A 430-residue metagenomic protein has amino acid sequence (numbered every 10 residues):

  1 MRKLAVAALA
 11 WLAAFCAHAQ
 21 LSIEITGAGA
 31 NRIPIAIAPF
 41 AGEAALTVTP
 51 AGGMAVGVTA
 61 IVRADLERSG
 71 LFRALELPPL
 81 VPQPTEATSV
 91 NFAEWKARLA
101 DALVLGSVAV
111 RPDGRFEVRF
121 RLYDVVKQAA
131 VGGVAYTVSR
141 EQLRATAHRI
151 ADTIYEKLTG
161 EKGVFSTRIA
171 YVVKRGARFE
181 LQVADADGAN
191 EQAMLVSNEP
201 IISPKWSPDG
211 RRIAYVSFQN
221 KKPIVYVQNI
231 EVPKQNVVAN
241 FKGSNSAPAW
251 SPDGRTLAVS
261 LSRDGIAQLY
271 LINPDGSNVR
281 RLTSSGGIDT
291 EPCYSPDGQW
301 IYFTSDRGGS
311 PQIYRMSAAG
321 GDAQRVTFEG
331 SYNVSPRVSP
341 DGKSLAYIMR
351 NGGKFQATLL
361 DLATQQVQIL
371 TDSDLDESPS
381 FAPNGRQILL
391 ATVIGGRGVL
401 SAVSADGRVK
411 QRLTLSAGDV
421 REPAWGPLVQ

Functional and structural regions predicted by a protein language model:
L21, E86-T153: Amphipathic beta-strand/beta-sheet edge segments enriched in Tyr/Trp
G27-A93, V104-V110: Short beta-strand->alpha-helix linker/helix-N-cap micro-motif that forms a surface specificity/interaction loop
G114-E117, A177-Q182, K222-Y226, I266-Y270 (+3 more regions): Structural motif
G163-F165, P208-D209, P252-D253, P296-D297 (+3 more regions): Residue-level detector of Asp-centered blade-edge/turn motifs that repeat once per structural unit in beta-propeller
I169, I213, G254-A258, G298-I301 (+2 more regions): Hydrophobic beta-strand positions that form the internal "hydrophobic ladder" of WD40/Gbeta-like beta-propeller blades
D185-I202, Q228-S246, I272-T290, M316-Y332 (+2 more regions): Multi-bladed beta-propeller domains
